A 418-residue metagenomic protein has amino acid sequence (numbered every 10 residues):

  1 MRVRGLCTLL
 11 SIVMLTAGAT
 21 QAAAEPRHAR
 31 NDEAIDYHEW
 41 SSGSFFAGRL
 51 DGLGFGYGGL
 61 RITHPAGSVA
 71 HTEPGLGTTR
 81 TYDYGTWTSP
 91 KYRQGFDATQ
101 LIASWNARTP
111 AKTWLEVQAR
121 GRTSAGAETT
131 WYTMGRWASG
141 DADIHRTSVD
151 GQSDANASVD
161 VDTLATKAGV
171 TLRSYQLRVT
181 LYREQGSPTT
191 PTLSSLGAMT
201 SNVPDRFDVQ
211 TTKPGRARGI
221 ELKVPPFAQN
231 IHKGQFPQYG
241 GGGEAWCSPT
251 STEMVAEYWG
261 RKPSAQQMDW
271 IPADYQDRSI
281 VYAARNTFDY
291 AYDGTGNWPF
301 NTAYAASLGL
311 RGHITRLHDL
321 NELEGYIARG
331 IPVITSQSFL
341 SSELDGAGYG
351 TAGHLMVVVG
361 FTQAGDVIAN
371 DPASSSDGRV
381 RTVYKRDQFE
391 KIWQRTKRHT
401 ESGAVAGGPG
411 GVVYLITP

Functional and structural regions predicted by a protein language model:
M1-E25: Secretory targeting and sorting signals
A29-G54, T79-T99, A107-S194: Beta-sandwich interaction modules
A34-G75, R93-F96, E128-W131, G169-P226 (+1 more regions): Noncatalytic regulatory segments and standalone regulatory/sensor domains
V69-Y84, H313-L317: Extracellular beta-rich ligand/substrate-recognition surface
T113, C247, H354: Histidine-centered active-site/metal-ligand motif
T180-G294: Active-site-adjacent structural segments surrounding the nucleophilic cysteine of cysteine proteases and isopeptidases
A273-P418: Conserved active-site-adjacent core of cysteine acyl-enzyme catalytic domains
